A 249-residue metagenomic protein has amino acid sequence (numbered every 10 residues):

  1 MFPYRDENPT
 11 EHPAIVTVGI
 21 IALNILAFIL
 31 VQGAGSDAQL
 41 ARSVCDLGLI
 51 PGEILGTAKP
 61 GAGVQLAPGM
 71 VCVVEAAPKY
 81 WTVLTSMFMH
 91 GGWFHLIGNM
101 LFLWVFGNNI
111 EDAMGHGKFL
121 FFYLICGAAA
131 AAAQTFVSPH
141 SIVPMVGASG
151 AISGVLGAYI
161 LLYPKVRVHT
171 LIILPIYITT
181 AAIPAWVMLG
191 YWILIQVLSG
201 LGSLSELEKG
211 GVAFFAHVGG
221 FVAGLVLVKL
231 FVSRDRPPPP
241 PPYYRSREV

Functional and structural regions predicted by a protein language model:
M1-V249: A detector for small-residue-rich transmembrane helices and their helix-helix packing motifs
